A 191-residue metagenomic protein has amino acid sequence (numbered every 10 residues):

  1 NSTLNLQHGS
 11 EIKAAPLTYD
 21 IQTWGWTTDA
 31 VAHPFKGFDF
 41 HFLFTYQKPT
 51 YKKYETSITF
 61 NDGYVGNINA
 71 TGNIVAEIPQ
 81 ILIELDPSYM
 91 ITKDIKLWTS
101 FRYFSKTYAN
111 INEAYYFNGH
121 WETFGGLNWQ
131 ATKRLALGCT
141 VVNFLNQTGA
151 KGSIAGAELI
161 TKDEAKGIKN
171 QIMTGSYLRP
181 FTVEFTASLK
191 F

Functional and structural regions predicted by a protein language model:
N1, I68, I172-T174: Gram-negative and organellar
T3-T107: Gram-negative outer-membrane beta-barrel transporters
A15-D20, N112-F117, T174: Outer-membrane beta-barrel proteins
T23-G25, D94-K96, H120-F124, R134-A136 (+1 more regions): Active-site lining segments that contact anionic ligands and/or coordinate catalytic metals
T28-A32, F42, L85-Y89, G125-W129 (+2 more regions): Residues on the lipid-exposed face of transmembrane beta-strands in outer-membrane beta-barrel proteins
K36, Y46, S57, A114 (+2 more regions): Juxtamembrane helix-loop transition sites at the ends of transmembrane segments in multi-pass membrane proteins
Y51, A76-Q130, L145-N146, A150-K162: C-terminal beta-barrel architecture of Gram-negative outer-membrane proteins
S105-T107, W129-F191: C-terminal beta-signal and adjacent terminal beta-strands/loops of Gram-negative outer-membrane beta-barrel proteins
